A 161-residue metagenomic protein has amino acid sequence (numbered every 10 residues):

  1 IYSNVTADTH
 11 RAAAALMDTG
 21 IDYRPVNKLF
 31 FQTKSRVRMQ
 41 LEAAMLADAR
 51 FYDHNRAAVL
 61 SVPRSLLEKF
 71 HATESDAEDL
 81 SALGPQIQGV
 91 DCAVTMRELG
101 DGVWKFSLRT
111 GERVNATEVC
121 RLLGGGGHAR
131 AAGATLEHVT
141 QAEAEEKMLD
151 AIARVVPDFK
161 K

Functional and structural regions predicted by a protein language model:
I1-K161: Hydrophobic helix-and-loop "lid/oligomerization" segment in the mid-to-C-terminal part of catalytic domains
